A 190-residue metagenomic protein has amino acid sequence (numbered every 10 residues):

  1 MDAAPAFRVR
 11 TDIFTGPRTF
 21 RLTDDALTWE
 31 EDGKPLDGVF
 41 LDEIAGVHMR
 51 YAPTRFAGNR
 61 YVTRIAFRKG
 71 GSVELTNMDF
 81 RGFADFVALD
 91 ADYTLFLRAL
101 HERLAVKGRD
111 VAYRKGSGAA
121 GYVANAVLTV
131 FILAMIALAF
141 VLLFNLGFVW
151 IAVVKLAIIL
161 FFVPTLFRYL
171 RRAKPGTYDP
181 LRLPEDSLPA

Functional and structural regions predicted by a protein language model:
M1-T19, L183-A190: Anionic N-terminal interaction surfaces
D2-T11, S117-G176: Alpha-helical transmembrane spans
G16-R18, G33-P35, K69-S72: Short acidic/polar mixed-charge low-complexity motifs
R18-L22, R64-A66: Short, exposed beta-strand/loop patches in secreted or surface proteins that constitute
D25-W29, L36-T54: Phosphoinositide-dependent membrane-docking surfaces
G58-R64: Short aromatic-glycine-enriched beta-strand elements
R64-D92: Canonical phosphoinositide-binding patch of PH/PH-like domains
F83-K115: Extended, hydrophilic extramembrane loops/domains of integral membrane proteins
